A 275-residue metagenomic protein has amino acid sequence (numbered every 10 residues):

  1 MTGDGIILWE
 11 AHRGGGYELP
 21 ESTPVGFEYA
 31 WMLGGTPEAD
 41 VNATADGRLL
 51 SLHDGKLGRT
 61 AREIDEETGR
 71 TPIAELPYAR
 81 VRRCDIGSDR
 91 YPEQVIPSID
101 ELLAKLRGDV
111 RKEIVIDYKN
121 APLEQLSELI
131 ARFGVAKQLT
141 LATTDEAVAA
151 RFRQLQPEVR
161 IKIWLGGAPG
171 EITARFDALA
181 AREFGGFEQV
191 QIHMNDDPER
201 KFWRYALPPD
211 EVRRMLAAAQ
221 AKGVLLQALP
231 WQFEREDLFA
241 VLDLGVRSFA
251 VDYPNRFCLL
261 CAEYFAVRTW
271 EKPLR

Functional and structural regions predicted by a protein language model:
M1-R275: Phosphate-group recognition and catalysis centered on beta-loop-alpha active-site segments
